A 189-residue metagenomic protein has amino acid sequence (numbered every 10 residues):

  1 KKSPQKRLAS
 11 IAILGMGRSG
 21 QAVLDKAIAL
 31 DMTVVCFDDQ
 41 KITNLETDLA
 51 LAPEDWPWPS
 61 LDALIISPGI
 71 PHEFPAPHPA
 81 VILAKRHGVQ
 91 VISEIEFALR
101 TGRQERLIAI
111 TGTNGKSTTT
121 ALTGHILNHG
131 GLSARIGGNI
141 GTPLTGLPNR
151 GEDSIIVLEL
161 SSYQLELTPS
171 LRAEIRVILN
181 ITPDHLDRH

Functional and structural regions predicted by a protein language model:
K1-S93, F97: N-terminal leader/targeting and accessory segments in enzymes
P59, P68, H72-H189: Phosphate-binding loop of NTP-binding sites
